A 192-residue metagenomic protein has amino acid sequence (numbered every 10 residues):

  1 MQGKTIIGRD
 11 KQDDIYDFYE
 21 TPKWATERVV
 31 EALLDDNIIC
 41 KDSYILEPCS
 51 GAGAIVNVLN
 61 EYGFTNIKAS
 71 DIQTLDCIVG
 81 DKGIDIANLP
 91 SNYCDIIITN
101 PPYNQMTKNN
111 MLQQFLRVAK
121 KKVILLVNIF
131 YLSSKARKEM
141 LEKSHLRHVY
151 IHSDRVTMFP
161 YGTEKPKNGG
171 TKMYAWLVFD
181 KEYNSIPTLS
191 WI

Functional and structural regions predicted by a protein language model:
M1-I192: Class I S-adenosyl-L-methionine-dependent methyltransferase catalytic core
